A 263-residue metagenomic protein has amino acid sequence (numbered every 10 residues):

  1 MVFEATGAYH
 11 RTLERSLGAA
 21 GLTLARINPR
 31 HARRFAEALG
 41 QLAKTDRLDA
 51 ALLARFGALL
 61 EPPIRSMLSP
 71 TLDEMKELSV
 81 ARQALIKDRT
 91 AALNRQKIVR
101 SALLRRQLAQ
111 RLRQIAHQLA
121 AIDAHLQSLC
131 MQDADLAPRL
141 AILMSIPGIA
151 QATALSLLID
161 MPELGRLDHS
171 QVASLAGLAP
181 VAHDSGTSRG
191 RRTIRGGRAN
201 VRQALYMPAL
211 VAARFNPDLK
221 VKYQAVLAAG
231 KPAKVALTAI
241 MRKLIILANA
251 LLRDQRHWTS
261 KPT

Functional and structural regions predicted by a protein language model:
M1-T263: A detector of single, family-specific signature residues that are central to catalytic or substrate-handling motifs
